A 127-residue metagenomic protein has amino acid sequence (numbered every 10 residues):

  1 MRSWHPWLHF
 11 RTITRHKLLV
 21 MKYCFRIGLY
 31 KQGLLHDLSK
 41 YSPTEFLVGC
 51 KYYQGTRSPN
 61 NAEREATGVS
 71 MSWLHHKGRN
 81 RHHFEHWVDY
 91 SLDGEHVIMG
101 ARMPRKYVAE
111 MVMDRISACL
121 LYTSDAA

Functional and structural regions predicted by a protein language model:
S3-G28: Alpha-helical phosphate/pyrophosphate-handling elements in metalloenzyme active cores
I13, G33, S72-W73: Intrinsic low-complexity/disordered segments
F25-L35, R105-V108: Alpha-helical scaffolds flanking conserved acidic
L29-L47, D114: His-Asp-centered metal-binding catalytic motifs of divalent-metal-dependent phosphohydrolases/nucleases
F46-T56: Post-HEXXH active-site segment of zinc metalloproteases
R64-T67: Acidic, glycine-rich loop-and-strand cores that form catalytic or ligand-binding grooves in diverse globular domains
S70-L121: Alpha-helical scaffolding flanking metal-ion-dependent phosphate/phosphodiester catalytic sites
Y122-A127: Conserved small/polar residues in nucleotide/adenosyl-binding loops
